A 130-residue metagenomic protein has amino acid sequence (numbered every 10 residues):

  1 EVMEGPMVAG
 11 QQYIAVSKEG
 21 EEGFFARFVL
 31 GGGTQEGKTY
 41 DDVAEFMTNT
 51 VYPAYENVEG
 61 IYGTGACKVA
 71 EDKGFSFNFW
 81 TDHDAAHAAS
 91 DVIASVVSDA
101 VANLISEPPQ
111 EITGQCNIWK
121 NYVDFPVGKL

Functional and structural regions predicted by a protein language model:
E1-L130: Short S/T/G/P-rich N-terminal loop/turn motif that feeds into the first structured element of a domain
